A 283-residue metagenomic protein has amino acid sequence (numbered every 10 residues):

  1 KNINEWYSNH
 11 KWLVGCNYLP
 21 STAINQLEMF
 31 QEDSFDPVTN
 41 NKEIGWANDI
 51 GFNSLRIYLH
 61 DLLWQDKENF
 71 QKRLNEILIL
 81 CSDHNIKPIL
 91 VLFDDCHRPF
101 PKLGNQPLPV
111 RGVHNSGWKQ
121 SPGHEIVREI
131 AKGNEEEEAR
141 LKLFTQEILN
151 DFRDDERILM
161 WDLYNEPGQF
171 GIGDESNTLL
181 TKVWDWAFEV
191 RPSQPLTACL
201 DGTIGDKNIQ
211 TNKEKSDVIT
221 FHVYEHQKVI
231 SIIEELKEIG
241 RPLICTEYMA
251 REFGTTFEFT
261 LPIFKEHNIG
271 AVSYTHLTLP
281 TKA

Functional and structural regions predicted by a protein language model:
K1-S216, I230, I239, E252 (+1 more regions): Active-site mouth of glycoside hydrolases
E166-P167, V223, Y248: Active-site metal-binding loops of divalent metal-dependent hydrolases
C199, I244-E247: Active-site neighborhood of phospho(di)ester-bond hydrolases with catalytic His/Asp-centered motifs
S216-E234, G270: Glycan-recognition surfaces
I233, G254-K265: Histidine/acidic-residue-rich catalytic or RNA/ligand-binding cores of hydrolases and nuclease-related proteins
T275-T281: Conserved small/polar residues in nucleotide/adenosyl-binding loops
